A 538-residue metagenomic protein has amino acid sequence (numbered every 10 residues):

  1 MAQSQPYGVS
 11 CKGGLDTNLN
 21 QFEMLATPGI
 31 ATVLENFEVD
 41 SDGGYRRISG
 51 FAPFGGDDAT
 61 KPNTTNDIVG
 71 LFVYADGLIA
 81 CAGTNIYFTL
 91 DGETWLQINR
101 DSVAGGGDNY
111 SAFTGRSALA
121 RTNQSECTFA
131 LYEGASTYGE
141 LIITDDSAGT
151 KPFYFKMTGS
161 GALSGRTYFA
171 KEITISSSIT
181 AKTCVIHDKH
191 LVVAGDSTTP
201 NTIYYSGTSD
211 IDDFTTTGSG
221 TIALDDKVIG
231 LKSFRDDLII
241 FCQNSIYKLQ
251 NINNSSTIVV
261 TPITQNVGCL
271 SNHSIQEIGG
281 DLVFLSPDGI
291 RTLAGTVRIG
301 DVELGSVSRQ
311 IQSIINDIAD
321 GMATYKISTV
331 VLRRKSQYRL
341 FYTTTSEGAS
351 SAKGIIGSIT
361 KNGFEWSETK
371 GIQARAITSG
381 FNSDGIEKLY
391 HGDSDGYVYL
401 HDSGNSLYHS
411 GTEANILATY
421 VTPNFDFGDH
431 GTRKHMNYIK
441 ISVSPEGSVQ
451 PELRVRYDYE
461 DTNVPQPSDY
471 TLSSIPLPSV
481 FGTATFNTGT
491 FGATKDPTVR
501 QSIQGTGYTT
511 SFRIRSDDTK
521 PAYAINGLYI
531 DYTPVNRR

Functional and structural regions predicted by a protein language model:
M1-T137, N266-S271, E277-D281, P287-D288 (+1 more regions): Beta-sheet repeat architectures centered on beta-propellers
K61-T64, E172-A181, T221-L224: Surface-exposed ligand/attachment interfaces on beta-rich extracellular proteins
A80-C81, L141-I143, H190-G195, D237-C242 (+2 more regions): Short beta-strand motif characteristic of blades in beta-propeller domains
T89, T198-D210, L249, T360 (+1 more regions): Conserved Ser/Thr-centered positions that define the repeating blades of beta-propeller domains
E93-L96, S160-A170, D210-T216, N254-V260 (+4 more regions): Beta-strand initiation motifs
K156-C184: Asp-box/WD-like beta-propeller blade repeats and closely related beta-sheet repeat scaffolds
I179-D210: Carboxylate/His-rich catalytic cores and anion/metal-binding grooves
L238-T264: Surface-exposed extracellular loop regions of Gram-negative outer-membrane beta-barrel proteins
